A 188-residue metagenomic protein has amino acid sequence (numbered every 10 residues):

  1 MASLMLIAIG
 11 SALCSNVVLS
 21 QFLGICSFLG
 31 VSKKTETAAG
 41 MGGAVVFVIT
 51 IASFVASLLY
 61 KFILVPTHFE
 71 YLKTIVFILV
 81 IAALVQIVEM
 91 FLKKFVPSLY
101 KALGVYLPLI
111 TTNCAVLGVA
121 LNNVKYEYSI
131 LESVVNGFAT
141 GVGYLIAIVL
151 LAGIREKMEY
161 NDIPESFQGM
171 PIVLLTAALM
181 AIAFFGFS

Functional and structural regions predicted by a protein language model:
M1-M5, L58-Y71, A120-V134, F187-S188: Helix-coil boundary and interhelical linker segments in multi-pass alpha-helical membrane proteins
S3-V18, H68-A83, V134-A147: Structural signature of hydrophobic alpha-helical transmembrane segments
I7, A12-C14, V45, T50 (+4 more regions): Hydrophobic core segments of alpha-helical transmembrane domains in multi-pass membrane transport and ion-translocation
F22-G30, E89-K94, Y106-L107, C114-E127: Generic transmembrane alpha-helix signature in multi-pass membrane proteins, especially transporters/channels
F22-T37, V85-L99, L151-D162: C-terminal ends of transmembrane helices
E36-F47, Y71-F77, L99-I110, P164-I172: Cytoplasmic-side transmembrane-helix entry/capping segments in multi-pass membrane proteins
K61-G104: Ordered, amphipathic secondary-structure segments that act as subunit-interaction surfaces in large macromolecular
I130-S188: C-terminal transmembrane helix-loop-helix hairpin of multi-pass membrane proteins
